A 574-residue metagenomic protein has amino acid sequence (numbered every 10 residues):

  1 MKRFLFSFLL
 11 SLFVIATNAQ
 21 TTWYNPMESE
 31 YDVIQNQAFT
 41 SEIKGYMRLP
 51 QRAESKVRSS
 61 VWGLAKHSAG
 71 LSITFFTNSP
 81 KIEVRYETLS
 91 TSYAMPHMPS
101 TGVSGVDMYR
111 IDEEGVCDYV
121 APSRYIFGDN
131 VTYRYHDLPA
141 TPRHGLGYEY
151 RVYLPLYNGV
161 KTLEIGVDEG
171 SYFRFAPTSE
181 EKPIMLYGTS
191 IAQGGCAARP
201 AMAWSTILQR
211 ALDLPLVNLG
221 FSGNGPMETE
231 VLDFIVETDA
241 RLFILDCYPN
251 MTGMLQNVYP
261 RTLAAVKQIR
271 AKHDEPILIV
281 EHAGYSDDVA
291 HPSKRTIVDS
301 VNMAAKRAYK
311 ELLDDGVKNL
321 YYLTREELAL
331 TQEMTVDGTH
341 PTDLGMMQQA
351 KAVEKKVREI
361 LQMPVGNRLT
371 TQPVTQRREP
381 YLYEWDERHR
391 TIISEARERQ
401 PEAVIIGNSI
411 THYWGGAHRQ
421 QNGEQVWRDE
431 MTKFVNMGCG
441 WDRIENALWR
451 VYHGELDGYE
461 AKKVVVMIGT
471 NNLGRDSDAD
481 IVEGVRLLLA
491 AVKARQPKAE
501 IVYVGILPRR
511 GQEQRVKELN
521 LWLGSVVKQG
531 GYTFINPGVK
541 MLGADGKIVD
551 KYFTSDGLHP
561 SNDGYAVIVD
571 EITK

Functional and structural regions predicted by a protein language model:
M1-F4: Positively charged n-region of N-terminal signal peptides that target proteins for export
S7-I15: Bacterial N-terminal signal peptides
T17-P183, A350, E354-I406, I410-Q421 (+1 more regions): N-terminal secretory targeting modules
H144-Y148, P155-K161, E180-P276, G284-R307 (+6 more regions): Conserved SGNH/GDSL esterase-like catalytic core that processes O-acyl groups on lipids and polysaccharides
V217-L219, Y321-L323, V435, V502 (+1 more regions): General small-molecule cofactor/ligand-binding pocket signal
K272-I277, Q496-E500: A short helix->loop->beta-strand "cap" motif at the edges of active sites that frequently abuts
Y285-T371, R510-K574: Catalytic His-Asp segment of secreted/periplasmic serine-dependent ester chemistry enzymes
E430-F434, G458, G474-R475, A479-R495 (+6 more regions): Preference for well-ordered, secondary-structure-rich cores of eukaryotic proteins
